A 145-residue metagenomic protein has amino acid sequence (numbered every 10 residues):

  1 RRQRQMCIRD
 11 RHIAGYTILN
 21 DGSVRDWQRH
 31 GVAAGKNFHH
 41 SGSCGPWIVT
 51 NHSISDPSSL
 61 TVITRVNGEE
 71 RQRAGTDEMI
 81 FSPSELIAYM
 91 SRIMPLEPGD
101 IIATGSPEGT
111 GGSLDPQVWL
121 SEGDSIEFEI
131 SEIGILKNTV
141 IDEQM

Functional and structural regions predicted by a protein language model:
R1-I8: Short, small-residue-biased leader/transition segments that mark boundaries at the very start of proteins
Q5, Y16-L19: Short hydrophobic-aromatic micro-motifs
R9-A14: N-terminal accessory regions of nucleic-acid-interacting proteins
T17, V24-M145: Catalytic-pocket segment enriched in acidic/His residues
